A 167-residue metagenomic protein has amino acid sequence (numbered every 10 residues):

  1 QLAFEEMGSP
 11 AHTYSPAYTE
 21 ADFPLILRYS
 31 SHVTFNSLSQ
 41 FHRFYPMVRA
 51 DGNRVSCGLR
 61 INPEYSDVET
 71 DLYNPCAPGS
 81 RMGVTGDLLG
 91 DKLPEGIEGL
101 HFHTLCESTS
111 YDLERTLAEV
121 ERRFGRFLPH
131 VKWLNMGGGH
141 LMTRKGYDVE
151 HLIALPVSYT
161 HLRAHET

Functional and structural regions predicted by a protein language model:
Q1-W133: Active-site-proximal beta-alpha core segment in soluble small-molecule metabolic enzymes
E121-F124, L128-Y159: Acidic, glycine-rich loop-and-beta core segments that form the ion-binding/anion-interacting portion of active sites
T160-T167: Conserved small/polar residues in nucleotide/adenosyl-binding loops
